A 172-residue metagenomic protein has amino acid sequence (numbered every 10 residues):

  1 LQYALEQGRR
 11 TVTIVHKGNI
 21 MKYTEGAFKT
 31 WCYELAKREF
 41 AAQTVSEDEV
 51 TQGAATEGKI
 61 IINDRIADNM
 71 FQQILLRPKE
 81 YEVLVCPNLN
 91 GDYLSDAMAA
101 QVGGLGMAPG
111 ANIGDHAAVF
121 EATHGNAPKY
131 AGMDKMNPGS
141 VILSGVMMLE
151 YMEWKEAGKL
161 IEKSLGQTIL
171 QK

Functional and structural regions predicted by a protein language model:
L1-R65: Glycine-rich phosphate/diphosphate-binding loop of Rossmann-like nucleotide-binding domains
R65-Q72: Short acidic loop-to-helix transition motifs that present clustered carboxylates
Q73-L160, S164-Q171: Glycine-rich phosphate/nucleotide-binding loop
